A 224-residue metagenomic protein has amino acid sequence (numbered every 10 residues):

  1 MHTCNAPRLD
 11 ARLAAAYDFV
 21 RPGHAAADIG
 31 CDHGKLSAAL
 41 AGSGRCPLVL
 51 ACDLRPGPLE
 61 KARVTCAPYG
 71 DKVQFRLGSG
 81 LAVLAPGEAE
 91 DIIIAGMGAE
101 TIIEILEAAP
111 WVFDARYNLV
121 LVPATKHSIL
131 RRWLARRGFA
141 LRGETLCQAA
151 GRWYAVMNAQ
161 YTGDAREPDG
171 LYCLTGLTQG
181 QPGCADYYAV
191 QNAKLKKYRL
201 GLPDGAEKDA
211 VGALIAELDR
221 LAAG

Functional and structural regions predicted by a protein language model:
M1-H24, A38: S-adenosyl-L-methionine
H2-R12, A82-V83, E88, E100-G224: Class I S-adenosyl-L-methionine
G23-D32: Conserved class I S-adenosyl-L-methionine
H33-R45: Conserved SAM-binding loop of SAM-dependent methyltransferases across substrates and taxa, primarily the Class I
P47-C52: Short beta-strand element of Class I
R55-P56: Conserved SAM/SAH-binding beta-strand->alpha-helix loop
E60-P86: S-adenosyl-L-methionine
A89-G96: Short SAM/SAH-binding signature in class I
